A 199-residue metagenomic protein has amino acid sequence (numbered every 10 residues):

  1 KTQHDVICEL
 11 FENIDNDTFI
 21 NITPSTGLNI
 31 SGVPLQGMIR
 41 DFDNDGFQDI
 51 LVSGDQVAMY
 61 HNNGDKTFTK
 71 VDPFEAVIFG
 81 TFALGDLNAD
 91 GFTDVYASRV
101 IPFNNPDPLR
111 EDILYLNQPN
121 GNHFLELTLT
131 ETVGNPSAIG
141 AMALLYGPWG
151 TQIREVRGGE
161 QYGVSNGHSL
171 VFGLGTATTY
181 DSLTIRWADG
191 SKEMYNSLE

Functional and structural regions predicted by a protein language model:
K1, N44-S53, D90-S98: Acidic/hydrophobic-patterned starts of short beta strands in beta-sheet-rich repeat architectures
H4-I22, Q56-T69, P106-N122: Beta-propeller blade repeat segments, especially FG-GAP/WD-type strand-to-loop junctions in 6- to 7-bladed propeller
V6, V33-L35, I78: Beta-rich catalytic cores
I14-D15, R40-F47, N63-G64, G85-F92 (+1 more regions): Calcium-coordinating acidic loop motifs
T23-L28, T69-P73: A short beta-strand motif characteristic of beta-propeller blades
N29-L35, D43-Q48, D55, V100: Eukaryotic tandem repeat interaction scaffolds
Q36-I39, T81: Conserved beta-strand position repeated once per blade in WD40 beta-propeller domains
F68-F79, A83, G91-E199: Gly/Ser/Thr/Pro-enriched helix-cap/hinge segments flanking short amphipathic alpha-helices
